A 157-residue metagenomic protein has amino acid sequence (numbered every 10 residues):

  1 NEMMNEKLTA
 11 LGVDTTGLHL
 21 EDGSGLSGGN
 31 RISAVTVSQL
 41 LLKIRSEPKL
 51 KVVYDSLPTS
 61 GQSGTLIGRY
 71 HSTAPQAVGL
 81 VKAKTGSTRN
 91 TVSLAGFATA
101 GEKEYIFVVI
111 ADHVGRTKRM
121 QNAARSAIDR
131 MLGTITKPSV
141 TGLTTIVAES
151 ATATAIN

Functional and structural regions predicted by a protein language model:
N1-K51: A small/polar active-site loop signature that marks catalytic segments
M4, S126-N157: Short, gly/Ser/Thr-rich active-site loops of penicillin-recognizing serine hydrolases
G17-H19, I106-V109: Structural recognition of the beta-strand scaffold that forms the well-ordered cores of secreted hydrolase catalytic
G23, Q62, A100, I110-V114: Solvent-exposed coil/turn segments that connect beta secondary-structure elements in extracytoplasmic/periplasmic
L50-G64: Active/binding-pocket-proximal capping segment
G68-G101, I110-A111: Short, Gly/Ser/Thr-enriched beta-strand-loop segments that form substrate-interacting elements of hydrolase/peptidase
H113-S126: A short acidic/glycine-rich loop-to-helix N-cap element
